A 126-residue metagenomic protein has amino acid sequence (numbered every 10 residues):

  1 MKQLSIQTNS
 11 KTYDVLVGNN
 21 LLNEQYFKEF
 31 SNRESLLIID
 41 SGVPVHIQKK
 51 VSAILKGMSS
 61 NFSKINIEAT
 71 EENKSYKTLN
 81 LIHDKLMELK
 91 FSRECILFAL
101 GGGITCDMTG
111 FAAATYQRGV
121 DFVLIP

Functional and structural regions predicted by a protein language model:
M1-I96: ATP/NTP phosphate-donor binding region
K74-I125: Glycine/threonine-rich beta-strand-loop-alpha-helix active-site module that forms ligand/phosphate-binding
